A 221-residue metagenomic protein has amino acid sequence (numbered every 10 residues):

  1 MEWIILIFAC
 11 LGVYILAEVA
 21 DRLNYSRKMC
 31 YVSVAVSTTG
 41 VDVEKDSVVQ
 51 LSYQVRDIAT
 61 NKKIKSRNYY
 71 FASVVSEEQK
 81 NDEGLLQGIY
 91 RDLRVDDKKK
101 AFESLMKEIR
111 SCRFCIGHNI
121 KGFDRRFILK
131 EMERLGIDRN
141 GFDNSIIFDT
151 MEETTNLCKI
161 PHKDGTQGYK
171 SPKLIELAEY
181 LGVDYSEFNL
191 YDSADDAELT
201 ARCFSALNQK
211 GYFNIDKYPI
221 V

Functional and structural regions predicted by a protein language model:
M1-F8: Feature marks short, highly hydrophobic, charge-poor N-terminal signal-anchor/signal peptide-like helices that anchor
V13-N24: Cytosolic-side junction of a single-pass transmembrane alpha-helix
R22-L135, L174-L181: Conserved non-catalytic scaffold segment of RNase H-like nuclease domains
I89-V95, L135-F142, H162-G165, D184-L190: Short, polar/flexible loop-turn hinges at active-site or ligand-entry regions and domain interfaces
C112, N144-S145: Short, well-ordered alpha-helix to beta-strand connector turns
F114-G122, M132, K163-V221: Acidic, Mg2+-coordinating catalytic module of metal-dependent nucleases/exonucleases that use a two-metal-ion mechanism
I147-G168: Short alpha-helix plus adjacent loop in nuclease-associated cores
